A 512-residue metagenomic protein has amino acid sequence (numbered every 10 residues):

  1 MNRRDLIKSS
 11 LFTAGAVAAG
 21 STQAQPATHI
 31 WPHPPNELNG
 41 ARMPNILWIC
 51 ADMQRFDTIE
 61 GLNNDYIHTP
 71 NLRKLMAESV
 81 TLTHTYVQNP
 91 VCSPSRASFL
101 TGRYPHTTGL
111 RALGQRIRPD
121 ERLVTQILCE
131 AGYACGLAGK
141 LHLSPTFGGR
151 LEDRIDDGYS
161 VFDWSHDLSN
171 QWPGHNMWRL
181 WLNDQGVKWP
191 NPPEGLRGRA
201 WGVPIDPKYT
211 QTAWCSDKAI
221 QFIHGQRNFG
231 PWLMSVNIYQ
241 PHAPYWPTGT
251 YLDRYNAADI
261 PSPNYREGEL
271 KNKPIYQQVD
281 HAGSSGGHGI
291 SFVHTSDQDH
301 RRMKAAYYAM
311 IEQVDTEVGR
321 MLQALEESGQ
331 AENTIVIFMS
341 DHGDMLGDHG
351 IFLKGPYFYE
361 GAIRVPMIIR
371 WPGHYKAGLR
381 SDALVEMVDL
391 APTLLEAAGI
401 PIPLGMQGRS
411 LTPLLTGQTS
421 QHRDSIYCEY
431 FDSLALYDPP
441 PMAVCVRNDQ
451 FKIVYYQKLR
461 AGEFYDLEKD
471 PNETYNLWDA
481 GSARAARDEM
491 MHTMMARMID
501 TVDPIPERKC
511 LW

Functional and structural regions predicted by a protein language model:
N2-Y456, A461-G462, P471-H492, A496-I499 (+1 more regions): Formylglycine-dependent sulfatase
F464-D466: A short, polar/proline- and glycine-enriched secondary-structure boundary/capping micro-motif
